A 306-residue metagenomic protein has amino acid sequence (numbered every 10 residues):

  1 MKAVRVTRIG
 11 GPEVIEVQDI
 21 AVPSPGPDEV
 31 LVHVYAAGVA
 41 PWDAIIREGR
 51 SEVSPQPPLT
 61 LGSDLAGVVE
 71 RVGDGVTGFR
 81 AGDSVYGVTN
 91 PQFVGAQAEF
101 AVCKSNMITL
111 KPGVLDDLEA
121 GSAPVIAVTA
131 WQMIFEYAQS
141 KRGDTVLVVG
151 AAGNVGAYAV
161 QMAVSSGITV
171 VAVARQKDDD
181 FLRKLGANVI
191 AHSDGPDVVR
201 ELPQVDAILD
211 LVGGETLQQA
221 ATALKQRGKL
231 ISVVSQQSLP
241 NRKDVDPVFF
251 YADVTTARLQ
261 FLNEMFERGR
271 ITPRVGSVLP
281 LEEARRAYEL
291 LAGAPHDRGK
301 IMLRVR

Functional and structural regions predicted by a protein language model:
V6, P25, A37, V72 (+2 more regions): Residue-level recognition of beta-strand microenvironments
A21-V39, R50-Q92: Glycine-rich beta-strand-centered segment in the early N-terminal region that forms part of a ligand/cofactor-binding
G78, G87-G150: NAD(P)H dinucleotide-binding glycine-rich loop of Rossmann-like/cofactor-binding domains, especially the beta1-alpha1
A123-H192: Mid-domain Rossmann-like dinucleotide-binding core that forms the NAD(H)/NADP(H) cofactor-binding site
V171, R183-V248: Glycine-rich cofactor phosphate-binding loops and adjacent beta1-alpha1 units of small-molecule cofactor enzyme domains
G228-S277: Rossmann-fold dehydrogenase core element
L259-R306: C-terminal hydrophobic helical "lid"/dimerization subdomain of Rossmann-like NAD(P)H-dependent oxidoreductases
